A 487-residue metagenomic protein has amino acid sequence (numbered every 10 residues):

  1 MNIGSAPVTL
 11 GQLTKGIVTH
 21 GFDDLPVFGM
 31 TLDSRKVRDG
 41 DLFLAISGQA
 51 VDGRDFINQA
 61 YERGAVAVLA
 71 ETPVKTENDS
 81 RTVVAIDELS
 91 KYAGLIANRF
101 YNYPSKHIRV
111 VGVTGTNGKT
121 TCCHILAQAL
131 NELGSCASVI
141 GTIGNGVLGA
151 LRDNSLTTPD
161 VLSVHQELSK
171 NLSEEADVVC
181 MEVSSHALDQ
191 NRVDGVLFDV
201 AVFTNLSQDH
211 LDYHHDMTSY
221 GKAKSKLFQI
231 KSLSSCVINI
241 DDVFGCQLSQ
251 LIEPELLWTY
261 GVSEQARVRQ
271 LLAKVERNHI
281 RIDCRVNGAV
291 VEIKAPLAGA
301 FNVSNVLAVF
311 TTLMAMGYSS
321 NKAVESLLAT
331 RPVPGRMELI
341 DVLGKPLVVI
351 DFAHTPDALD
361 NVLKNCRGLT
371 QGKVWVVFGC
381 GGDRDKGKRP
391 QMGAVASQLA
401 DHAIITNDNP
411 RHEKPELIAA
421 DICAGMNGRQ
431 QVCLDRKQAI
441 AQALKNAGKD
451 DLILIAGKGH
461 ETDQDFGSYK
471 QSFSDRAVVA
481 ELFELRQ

Functional and structural regions predicted by a protein language model:
M1-L95, V243, A266-K274, A298 (+3 more regions): N-terminal leader/targeting and accessory segments in enzymes
M1-V18, D39-L42, D55, E253-L256 (+2 more regions): ATP-dependent carboxylate-amine ligase
G11, A70, V74-S80, E174 (+5 more regions): Acidic, Mg2+-coordinating active-site environments of NTP-dependent enzymes
H20-M30, A93-I96, P159-L162, M181-L188 (+5 more regions): Short gly/ser/thr-rich secondary-structure transition/capping motifs
V66, D199, D401: Receiver (REC) domain switch/active-site residues of two-component response regulators
T72-V74, T142-I143, S185, L206 (+4 more regions): Short, ordered loop/turn segments at secondary-structure junctions
K91-I240, F244-E255, L307-F310, L369-T370: Phosphate-binding loop of NTP-binding sites
